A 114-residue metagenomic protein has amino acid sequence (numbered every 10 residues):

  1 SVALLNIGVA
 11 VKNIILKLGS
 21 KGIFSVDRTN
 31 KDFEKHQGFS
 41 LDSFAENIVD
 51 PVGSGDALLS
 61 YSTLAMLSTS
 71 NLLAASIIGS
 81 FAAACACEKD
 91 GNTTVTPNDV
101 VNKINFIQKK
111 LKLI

Functional and structural regions predicted by a protein language model:
S1-I114: Conserved phosphate-binding/catalytic region of the ribokinase-like
